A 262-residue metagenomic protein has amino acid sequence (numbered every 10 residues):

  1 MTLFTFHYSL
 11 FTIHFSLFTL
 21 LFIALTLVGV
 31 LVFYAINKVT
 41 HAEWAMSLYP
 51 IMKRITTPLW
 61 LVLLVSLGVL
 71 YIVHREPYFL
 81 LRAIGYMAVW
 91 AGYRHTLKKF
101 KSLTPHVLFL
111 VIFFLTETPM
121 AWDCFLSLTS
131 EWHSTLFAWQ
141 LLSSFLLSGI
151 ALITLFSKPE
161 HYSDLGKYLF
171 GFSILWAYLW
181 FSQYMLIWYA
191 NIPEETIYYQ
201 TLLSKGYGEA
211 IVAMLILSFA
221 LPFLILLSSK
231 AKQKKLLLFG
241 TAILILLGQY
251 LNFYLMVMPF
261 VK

Functional and structural regions predicted by a protein language model:
T2-T19: Short, basic, low-complexity termini and linkers enriched in Ser/Thr/Gly/Pro that act as targeting/leader peptides
L3-Y8, D123-E131, Y254-V261: Juxtamembrane "helix-exit" motif on the non-cytosolic side of transmembrane helices
L20-L103: Transmembrane-helix bundle segments that line or gate the permeation/cavity pathway in multi-pass membrane proteins
L25, A213-L224: Hydrophobic alpha-helical transmembrane segments
I36-H41, H95-F100, L155-P159, L224-A231: Structural signal for the C-terminal ends of transmembrane alpha-helices and the immediately following loop
R75-M214: Long, contiguous internal "core" modules enriched in hydrophobic/ aromatic residues
T129-W132, I192, K230-L236, M256-K262: Extracellular/periplasmic helix-loop-helix junctions in multi-pass membrane proteins
L236-L247: Central hydrophobic cores of alpha-helical transmembrane segments in multi-pass integral membrane proteins
